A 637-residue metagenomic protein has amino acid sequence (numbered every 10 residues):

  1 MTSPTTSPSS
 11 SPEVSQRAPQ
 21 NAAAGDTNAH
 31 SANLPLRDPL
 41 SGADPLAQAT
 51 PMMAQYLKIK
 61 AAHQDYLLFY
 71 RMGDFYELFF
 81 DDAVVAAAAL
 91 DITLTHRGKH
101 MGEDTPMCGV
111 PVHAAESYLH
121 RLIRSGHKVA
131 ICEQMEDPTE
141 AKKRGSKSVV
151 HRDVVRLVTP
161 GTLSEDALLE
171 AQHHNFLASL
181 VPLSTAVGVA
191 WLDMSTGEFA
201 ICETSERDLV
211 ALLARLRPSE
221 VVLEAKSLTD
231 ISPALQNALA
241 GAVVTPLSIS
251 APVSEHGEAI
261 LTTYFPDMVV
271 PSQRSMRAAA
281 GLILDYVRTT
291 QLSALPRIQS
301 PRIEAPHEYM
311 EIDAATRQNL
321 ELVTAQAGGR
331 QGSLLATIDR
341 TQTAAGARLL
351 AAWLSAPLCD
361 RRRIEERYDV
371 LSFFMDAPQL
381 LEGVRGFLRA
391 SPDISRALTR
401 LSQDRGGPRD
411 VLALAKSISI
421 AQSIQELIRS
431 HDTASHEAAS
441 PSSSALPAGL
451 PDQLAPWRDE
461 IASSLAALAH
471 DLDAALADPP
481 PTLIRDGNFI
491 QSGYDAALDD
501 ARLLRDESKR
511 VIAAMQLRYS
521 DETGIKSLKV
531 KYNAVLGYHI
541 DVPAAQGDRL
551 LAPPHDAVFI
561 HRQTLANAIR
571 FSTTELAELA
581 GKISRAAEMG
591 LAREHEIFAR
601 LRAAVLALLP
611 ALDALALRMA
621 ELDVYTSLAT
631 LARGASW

Functional and structural regions predicted by a protein language model:
M1-D376, D393-T399, Q403, P481-T482 (+2 more regions): Basic, polar low-complexity surface loops/patches
T2-P4, Q48, R549, R600 (+1 more regions): Conserved NTPase motor "head" modules and their coupling/switch loops across ABC/AAA+ ATPases, GTPases, and GHKL ATPases
L46, A54, K58, D65 (+5 more regions): Conserved phosphate-binding elements of NTP-dependent enzyme cores
F75-H96, G188, E198-A200, A211 (+10 more regions): A conserved P-loop NTPase coupling/switch region
Q134, L295-E304, R518-K531, A629-W637: Long, charged, glycine-rich C-terminal linkers/tails
S372-D376, T399-S402, R429, Q516 (+3 more regions): A structural signal for long alpha-helical coiled-coils and helix-turn connectors that form the cytosolic signaling
I394, Y494-A497, A501-L504, S508 (+2 more regions): Long, non-membrane, amphipathic alpha-helices that form coiled-coils
D506-A534, A611, L615-E621, Y625 (+1 more regions): Coiled-coil termination/hinge junctions
